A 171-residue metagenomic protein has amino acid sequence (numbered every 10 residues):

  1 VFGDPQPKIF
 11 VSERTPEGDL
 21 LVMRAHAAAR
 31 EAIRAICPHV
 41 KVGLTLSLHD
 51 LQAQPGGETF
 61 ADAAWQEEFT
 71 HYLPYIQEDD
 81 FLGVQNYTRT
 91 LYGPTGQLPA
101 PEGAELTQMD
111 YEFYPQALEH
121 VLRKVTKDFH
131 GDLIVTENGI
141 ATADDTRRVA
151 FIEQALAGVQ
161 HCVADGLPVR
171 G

Functional and structural regions predicted by a protein language model:
V1-G171: Non-catalytic scaffold segments within catalytic domains of secreted glycoside hydrolases
